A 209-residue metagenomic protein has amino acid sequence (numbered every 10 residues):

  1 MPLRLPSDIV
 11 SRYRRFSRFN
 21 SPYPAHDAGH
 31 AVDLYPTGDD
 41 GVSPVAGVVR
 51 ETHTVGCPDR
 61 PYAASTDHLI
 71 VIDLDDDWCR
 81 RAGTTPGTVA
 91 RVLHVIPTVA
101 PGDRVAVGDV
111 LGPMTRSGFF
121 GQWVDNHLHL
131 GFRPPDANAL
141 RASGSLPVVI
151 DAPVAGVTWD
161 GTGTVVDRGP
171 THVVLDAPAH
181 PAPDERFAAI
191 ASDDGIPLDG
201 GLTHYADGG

Functional and structural regions predicted by a protein language model:
M1-S17, A25, V48, W123-D125: N-terminal intrinsically disordered, low-complexity, charge/repeat-rich segments that act as generic
P2-L5, P24-V55, T158: Short, glycine/small-residue-enriched coil/turn segments at secondary-structure junctions
G38-G41, V95-D103, G121: Short, surface-exposed secondary-structure edge patches
G47-V49, G102-M114: A structural signal for short beta-strand/turn segments enriched in small hydrophobics and glycine
G47-V49, V92, G163-D167: Conserved hydrophobic positions within beta-strands
V49-V95: Zn2+-dependent peptidoglycan hydrolase active-site motif and core
A63, D109-D167, H172: Conserved, short, structured surface segments that act as functional micro-motifs
P147-G209: Long, charge-rich C-terminal accessory regions
